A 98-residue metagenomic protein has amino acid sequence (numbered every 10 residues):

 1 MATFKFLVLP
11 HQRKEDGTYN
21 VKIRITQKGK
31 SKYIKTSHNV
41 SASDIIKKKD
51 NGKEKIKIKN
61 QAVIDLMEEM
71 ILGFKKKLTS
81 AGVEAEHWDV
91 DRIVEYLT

Functional and structural regions predicted by a protein language model:
M1-K22: Short, charged/polar N-terminal "headpieces" of proteins
K14-T18, Q27-T98: N-terminal helical hairpins
